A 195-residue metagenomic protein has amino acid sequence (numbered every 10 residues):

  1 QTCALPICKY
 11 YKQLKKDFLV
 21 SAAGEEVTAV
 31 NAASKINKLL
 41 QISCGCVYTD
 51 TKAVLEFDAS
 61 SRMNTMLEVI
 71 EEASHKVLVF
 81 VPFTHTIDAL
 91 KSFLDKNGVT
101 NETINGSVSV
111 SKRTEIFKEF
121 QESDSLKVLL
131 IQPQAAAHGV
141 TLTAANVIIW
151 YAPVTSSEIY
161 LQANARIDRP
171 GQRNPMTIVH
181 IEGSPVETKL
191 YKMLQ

Functional and structural regions predicted by a protein language model:
Q1-C3, L194-Q195: Short, intrinsically disordered, charge-balanced linker/junction segments flanking boundaries in proteins
A4-V140: Conserved Helicase C-terminal RecA-like lobe
V69, L90-F93, A145, A163-R166 (+1 more regions): Hydrophobic residues on the short alpha-helix immediately C-terminal to a glycine-rich phosphate/catalytic loop
A89-K91, G139-T143, I159-Y160, L190: Short glycine-/acidic-enriched loop or helix-start segments at secondary-structure transitions that form or flank
L129, I148-I149, I167: Short, well-ordered beta-strand core segments
A136, V154-T155: Flexible glycine-rich beta->alpha loop in the catalytic core of nucleotide-sugar glycosyltransferases
V140-P153, M176-H180: A short beta-strand element within the Helicase C-terminal
T155-Q195: A conserved SF2-helicase RecA2
